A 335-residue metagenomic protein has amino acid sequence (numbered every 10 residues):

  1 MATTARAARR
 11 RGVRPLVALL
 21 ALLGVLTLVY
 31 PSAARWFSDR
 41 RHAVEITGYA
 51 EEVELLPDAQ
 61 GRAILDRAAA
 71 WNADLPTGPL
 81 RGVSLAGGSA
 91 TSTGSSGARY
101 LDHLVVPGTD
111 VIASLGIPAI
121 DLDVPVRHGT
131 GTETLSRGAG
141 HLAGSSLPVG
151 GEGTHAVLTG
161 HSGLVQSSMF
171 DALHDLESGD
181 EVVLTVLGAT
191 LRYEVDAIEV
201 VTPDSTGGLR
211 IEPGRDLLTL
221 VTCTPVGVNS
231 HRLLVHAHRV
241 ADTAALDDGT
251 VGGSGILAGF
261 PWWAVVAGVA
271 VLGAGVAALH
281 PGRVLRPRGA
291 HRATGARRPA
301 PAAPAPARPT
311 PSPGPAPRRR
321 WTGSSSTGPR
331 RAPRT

Functional and structural regions predicted by a protein language model:
A2-T3: N-terminal low-complexity, intrinsically disordered tails enriched in Ser/Pro/Gly and acidic/polar residues
R6-T190, E194-G259, G295: Solvent-exposed, non-transmembrane regions of membrane-associated and secreted proteins
S38, A73, A264-V265, G323: Intrinsic disorder/low-complexity segments enriched in polar/charged and small flexible residues
A69, F260-P261, R319, S326: Short, low-complexity intrinsically disordered segments
T250-R298, R334-T335: C-terminal single-pass membrane-anchor helix
L285-T335: Cytoplasmic C-terminal tails of single-pass
